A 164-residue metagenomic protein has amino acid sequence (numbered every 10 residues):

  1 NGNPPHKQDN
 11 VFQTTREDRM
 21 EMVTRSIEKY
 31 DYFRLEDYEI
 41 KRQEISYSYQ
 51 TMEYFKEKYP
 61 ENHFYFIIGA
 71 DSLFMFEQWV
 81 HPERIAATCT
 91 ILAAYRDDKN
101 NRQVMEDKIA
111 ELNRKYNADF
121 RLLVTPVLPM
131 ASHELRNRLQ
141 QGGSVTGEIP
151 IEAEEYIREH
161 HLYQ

Functional and structural regions predicted by a protein language model:
N1-Q164: Nucleotidyltransferase catalytic core that binds NTPs
